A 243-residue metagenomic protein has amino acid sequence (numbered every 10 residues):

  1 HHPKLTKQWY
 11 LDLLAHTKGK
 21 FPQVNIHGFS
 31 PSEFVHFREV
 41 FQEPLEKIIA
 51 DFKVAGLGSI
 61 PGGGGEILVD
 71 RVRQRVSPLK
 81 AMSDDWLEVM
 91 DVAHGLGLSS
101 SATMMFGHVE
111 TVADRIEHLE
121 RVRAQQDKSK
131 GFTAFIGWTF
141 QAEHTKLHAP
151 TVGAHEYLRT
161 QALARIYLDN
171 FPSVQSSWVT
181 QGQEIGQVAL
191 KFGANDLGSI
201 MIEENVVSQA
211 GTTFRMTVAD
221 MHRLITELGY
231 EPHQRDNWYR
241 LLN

Functional and structural regions predicted by a protein language model:
H1-T103, G107-E117, R121-A124: Conserved Radical SAM active-site core
K20, E120, Q126-N243: Auxiliary Fe-S-binding modules of radical SAM enzymes
